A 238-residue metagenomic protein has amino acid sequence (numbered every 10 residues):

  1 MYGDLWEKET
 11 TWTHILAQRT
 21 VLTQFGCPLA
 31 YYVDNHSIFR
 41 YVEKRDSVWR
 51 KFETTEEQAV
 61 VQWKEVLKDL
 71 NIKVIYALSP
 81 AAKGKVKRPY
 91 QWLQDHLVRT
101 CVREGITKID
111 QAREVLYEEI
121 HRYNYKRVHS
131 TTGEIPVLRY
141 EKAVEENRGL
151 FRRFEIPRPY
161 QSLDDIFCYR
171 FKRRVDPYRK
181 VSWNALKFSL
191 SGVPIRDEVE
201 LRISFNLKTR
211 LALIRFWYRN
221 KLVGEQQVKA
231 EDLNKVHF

Functional and structural regions predicted by a protein language model:
M1-Q111, Q226-A230: RNase H-like DDE/DDD metal-dependent nuclease/strand-transfer catalytic core used by mobile genetic elements
Y117-N124: Non-transmembrane alpha-helical segments in soluble domains of secreted/periplasmic/extracellular proteins
N124-F238: C-terminal, beta-rich DNA-binding module of retroviral/retroelements integrases
